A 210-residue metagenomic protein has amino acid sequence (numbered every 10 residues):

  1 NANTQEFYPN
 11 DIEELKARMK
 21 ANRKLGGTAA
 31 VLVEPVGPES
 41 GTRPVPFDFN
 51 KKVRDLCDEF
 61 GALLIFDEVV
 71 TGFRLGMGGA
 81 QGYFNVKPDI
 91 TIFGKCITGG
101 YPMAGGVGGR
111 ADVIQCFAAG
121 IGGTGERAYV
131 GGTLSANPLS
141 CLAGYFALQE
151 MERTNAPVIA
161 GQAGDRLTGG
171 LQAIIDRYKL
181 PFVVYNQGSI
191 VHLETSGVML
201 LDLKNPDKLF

Functional and structural regions predicted by a protein language model:
N1-F210: Conserved N-terminal phosphate-binding loop of PLP-dependent enzymes in the Aspartate aminotransferase
